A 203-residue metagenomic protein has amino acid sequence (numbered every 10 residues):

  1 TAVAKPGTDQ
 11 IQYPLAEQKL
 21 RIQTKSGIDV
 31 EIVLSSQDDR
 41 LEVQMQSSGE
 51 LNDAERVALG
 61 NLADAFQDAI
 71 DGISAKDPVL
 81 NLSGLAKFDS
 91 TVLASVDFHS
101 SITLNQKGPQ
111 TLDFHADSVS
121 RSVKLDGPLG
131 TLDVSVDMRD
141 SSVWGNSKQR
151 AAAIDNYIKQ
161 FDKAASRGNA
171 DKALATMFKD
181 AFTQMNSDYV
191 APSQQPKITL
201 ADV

Functional and structural regions predicted by a protein language model:
T1-V203: Type III/flagellar secretion export determinants
